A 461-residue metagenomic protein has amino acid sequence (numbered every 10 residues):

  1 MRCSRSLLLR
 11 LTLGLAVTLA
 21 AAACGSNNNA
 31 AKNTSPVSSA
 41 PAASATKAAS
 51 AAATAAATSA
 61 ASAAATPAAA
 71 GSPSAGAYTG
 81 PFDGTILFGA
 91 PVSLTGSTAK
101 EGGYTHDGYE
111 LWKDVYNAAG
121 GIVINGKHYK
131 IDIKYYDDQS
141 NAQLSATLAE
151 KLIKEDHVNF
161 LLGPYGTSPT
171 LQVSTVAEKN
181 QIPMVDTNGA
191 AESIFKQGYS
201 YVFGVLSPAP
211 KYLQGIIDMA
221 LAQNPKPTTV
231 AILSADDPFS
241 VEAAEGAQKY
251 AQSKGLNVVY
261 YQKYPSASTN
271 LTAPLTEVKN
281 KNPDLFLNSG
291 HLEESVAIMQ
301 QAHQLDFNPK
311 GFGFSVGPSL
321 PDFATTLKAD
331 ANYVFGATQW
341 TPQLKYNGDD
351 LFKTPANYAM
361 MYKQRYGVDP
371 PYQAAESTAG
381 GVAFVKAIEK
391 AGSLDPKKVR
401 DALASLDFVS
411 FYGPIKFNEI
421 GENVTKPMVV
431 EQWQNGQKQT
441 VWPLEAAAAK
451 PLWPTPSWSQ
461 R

Functional and structural regions predicted by a protein language model:
L19-A23: C-terminal motif of bacterial Sec signal peptides marking the signal peptidase cleavage site
C24-T34: Bacterial lipoprotein signal-peptidase II cleavage site
P73-F82, G89-W112, Y136-A142, Y165-G166 (+4 more regions): Extracytoplasmic "Venus flytrap"
P73-G76, K100-D107, I122-K196, V205 (+2 more regions): Beta-alpha junction/loop-to-helix N-cap segments that form part of ligand/metal-binding clefts
I86, D107-D132, Q252-G255: Signal peptide-proximal N-terminal region of secreted/periplasmic/extracellular or secretory-lumen proteins
Q143, E155-Y261, K310-G336: Extracytoplasmic ligand/sensor domains, especially the bilobed periplasmic-binding protein
A302-T378, L444-K450, P454-Q460: Extracellular/periplasmic periplasmic-binding protein-like sensory domains
M361-A374, A383-T440: Segments of small-molecule ligand-sensing domains
